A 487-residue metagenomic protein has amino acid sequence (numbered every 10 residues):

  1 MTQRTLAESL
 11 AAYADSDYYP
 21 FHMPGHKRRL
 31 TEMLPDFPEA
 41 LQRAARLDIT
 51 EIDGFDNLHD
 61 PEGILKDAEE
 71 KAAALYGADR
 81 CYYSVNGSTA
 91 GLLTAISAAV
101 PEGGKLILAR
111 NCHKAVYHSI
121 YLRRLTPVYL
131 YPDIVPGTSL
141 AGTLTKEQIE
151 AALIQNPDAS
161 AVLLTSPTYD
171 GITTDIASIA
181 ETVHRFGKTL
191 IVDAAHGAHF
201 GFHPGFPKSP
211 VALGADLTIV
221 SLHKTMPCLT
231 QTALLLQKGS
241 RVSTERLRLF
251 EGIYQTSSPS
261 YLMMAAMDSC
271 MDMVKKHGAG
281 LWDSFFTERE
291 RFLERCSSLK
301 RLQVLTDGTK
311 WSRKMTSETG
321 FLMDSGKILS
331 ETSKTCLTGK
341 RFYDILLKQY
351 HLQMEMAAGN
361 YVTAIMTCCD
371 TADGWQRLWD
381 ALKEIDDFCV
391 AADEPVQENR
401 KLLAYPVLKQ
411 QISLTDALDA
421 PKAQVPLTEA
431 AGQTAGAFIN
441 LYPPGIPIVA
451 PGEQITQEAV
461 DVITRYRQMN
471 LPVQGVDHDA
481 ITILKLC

Functional and structural regions predicted by a protein language model:
M1-G63: N-terminal "arm"/small-domain region of PLP-dependent enzymes with the aminotransferase-like
L6-A11, D17-Y18, M33, P38 (+4 more regions): Conserved PLP-enzyme active-site core in the AAT-like
A45-G87: Conserved N-terminal alpha-helix of the aminotransferase class I/II PLP-enzyme fold
F55, Y82-S84, V162-T165, L329 (+1 more regions): Short glycine-rich or small-residue beta-strand-to-loop segments that form or flank ligand, phosphate, metal/Fe-S
R291-V476: Conserved C-terminal alpha-helix-loop-beta "cap" of PLP-dependent enzymes that closes/shapes the active-site mouth
P472-C487: Charge-dense polyanion-binding interfaces
